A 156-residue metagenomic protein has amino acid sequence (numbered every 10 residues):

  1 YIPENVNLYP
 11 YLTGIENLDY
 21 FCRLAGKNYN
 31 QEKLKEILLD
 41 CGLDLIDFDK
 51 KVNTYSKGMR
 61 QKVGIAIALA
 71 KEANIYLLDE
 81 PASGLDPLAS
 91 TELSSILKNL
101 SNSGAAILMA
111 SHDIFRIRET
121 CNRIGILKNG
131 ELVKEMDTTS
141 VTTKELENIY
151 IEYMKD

Functional and structural regions predicted by a protein language model:
D19, R23, Q31-D47: Conserved ABC ATPase "signature" region
Y76-D79: Catalytic Walker B motif of ABC-type/P-loop ATPase nucleotide-binding domains
P87-L88: Helix N-cap at the start of a conserved alpha-helix in ABC-type nucleotide-binding domains
S111-H112: H-loop/switch region of ABC-family ATPase nucleotide-binding domains
I117-E119: A short, surface-exposed alpha-helical micro-motif characterized by mixed small hydrophobic and charged/polar residues
